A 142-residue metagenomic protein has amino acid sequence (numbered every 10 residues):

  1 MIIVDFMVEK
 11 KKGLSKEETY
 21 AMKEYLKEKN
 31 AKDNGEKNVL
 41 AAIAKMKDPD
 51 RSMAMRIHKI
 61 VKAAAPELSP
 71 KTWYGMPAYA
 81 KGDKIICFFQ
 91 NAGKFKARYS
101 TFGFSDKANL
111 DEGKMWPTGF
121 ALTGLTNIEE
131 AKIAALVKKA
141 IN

Functional and structural regions predicted by a protein language model:
I2-N142: Charge-dense, helix-prone N-terminal extensions
